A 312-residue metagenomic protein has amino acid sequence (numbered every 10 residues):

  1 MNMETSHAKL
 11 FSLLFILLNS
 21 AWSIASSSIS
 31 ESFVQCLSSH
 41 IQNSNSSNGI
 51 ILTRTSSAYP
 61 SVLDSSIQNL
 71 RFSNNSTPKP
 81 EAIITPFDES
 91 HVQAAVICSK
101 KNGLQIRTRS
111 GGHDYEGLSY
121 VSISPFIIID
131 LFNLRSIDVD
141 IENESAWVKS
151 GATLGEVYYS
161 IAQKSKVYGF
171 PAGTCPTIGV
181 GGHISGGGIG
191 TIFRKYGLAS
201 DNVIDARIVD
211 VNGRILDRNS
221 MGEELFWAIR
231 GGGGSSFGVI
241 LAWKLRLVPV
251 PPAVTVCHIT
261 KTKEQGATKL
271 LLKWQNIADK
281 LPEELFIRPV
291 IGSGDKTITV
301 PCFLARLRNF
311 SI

Functional and structural regions predicted by a protein language model:
N2-Y196, N202, I215-L216, F237-V239 (+2 more regions): N-terminal accessory segments
V209, R214-V250: A glycine-rich, basic-preceded beta-loop-alpha segment at the flavin cofactor/substrate interface of flavin-utilizing
